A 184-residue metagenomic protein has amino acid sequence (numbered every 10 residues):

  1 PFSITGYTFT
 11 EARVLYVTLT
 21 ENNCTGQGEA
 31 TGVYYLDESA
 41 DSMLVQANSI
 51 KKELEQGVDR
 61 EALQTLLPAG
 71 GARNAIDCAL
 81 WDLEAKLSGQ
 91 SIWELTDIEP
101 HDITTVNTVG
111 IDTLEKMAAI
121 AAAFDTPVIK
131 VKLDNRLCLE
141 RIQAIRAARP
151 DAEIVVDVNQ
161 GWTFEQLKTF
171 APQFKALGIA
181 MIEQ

Functional and structural regions predicted by a protein language model:
P1-I154, G161-K168, P172-K175: N-terminal capping/lid subdomain adjacent to the active-site entrance of alpha/beta enzymes
G178: Conserved functional loop/turn residues at catalytic and ligand-binding sites
